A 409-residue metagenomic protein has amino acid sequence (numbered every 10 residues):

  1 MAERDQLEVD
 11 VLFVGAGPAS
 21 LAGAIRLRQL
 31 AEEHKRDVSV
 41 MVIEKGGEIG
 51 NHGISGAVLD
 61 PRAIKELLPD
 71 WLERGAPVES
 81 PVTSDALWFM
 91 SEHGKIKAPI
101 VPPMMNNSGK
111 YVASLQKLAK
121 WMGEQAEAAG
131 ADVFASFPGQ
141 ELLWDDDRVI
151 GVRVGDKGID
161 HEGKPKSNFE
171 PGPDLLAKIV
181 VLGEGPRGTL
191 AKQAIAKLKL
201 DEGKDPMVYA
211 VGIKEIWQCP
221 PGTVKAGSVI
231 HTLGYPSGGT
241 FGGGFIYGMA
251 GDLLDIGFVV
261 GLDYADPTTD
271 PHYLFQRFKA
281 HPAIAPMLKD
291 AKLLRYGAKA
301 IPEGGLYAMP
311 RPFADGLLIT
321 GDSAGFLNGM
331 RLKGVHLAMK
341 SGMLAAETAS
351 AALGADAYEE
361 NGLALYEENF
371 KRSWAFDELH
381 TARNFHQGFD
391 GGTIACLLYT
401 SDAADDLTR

Functional and structural regions predicted by a protein language model:
V11-R36: N-terminal Rossmann-like FAD-binding beta1-loop-alpha1 element of flavoenzymes
L30-H52: Glycine-rich FAD pyrophosphate-binding loop
G46-E92: N-terminal FAD cofactor-binding segment of flavoenzymes
M105-E124, A265-T269: Short beta-strand to alpha-helix junction loop
A128-A283: Predominantly flavin-linked oxidoreductase catalytic cores and closely associated redox partners
A300-T320, G325: FAD-binding beta-loop-beta segment adjacent to the flavin cofactor pocket
E347-G391: Active-site-proximal substrate-binding core of FAD-dependent oxidoreductases
Y399-T408: Single conserved hydrophobic/aromatic residue that forms the stacking wall/gate of nucleotide- or nucleobase-binding
